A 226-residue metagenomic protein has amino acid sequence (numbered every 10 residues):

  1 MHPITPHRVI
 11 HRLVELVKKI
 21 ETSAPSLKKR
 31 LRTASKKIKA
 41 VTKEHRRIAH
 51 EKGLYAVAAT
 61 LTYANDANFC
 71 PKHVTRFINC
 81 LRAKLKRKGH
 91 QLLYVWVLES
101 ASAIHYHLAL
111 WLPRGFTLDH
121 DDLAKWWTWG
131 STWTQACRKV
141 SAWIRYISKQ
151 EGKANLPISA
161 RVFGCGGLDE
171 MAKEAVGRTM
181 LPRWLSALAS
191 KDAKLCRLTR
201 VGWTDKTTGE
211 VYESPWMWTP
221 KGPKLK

Functional and structural regions predicted by a protein language model:
M1-I104, L112-K226: Right-hand nucleic-acid polymerase module
